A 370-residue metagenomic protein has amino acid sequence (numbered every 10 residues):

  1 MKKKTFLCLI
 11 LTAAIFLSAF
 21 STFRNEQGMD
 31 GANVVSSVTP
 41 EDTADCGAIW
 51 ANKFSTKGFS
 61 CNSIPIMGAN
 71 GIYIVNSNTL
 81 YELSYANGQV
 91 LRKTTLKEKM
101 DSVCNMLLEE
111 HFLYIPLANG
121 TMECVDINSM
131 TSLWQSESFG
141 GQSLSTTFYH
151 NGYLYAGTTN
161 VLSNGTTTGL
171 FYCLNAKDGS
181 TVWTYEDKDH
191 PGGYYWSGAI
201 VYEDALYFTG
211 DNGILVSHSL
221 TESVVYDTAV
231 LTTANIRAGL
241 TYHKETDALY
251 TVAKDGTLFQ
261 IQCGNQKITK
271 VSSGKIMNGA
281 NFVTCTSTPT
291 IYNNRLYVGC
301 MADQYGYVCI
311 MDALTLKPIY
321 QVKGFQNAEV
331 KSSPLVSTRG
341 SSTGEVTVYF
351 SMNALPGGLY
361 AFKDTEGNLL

Functional and structural regions predicted by a protein language model:
M1-T5: Positively charged n-region of N-terminal signal peptides that target proteins for export
L11, I15-S18: Hydrophobic core
T22-N62, I66-V103, L107-L144, F148-L370: Extracytoplasmic/lumenal domain signature
